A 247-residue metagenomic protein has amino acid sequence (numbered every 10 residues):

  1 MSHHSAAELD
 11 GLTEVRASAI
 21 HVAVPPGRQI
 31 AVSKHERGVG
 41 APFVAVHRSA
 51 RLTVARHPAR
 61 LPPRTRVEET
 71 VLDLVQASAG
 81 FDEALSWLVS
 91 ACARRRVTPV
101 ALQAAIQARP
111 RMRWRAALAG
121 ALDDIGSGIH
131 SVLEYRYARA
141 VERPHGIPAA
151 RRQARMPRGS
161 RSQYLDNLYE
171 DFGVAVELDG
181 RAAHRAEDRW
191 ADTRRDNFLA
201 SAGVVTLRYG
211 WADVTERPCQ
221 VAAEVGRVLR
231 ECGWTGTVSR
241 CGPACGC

Functional and structural regions predicted by a protein language model:
M1-W114, R151, R230, W234-C247: Short gly/ser-rich loop at a beta-strand->alpha-helix junction or flexible surface loop bordering the NTP-binding
C92-C247: Surface segments flanking catalytic/ligand-binding clefts of nucleic-acid enzymes
